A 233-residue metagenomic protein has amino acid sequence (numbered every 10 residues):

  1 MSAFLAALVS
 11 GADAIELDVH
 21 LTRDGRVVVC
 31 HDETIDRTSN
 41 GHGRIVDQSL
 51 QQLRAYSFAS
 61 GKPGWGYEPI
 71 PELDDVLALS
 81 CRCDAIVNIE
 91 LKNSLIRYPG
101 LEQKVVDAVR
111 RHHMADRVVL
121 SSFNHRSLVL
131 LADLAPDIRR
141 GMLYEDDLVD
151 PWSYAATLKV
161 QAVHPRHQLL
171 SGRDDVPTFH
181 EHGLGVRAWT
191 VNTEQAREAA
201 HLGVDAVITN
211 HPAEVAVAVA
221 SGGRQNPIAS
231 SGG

Functional and structural regions predicted by a protein language model:
M1-G233: Phosphate-group recognition and catalysis centered on beta-loop-alpha active-site segments
